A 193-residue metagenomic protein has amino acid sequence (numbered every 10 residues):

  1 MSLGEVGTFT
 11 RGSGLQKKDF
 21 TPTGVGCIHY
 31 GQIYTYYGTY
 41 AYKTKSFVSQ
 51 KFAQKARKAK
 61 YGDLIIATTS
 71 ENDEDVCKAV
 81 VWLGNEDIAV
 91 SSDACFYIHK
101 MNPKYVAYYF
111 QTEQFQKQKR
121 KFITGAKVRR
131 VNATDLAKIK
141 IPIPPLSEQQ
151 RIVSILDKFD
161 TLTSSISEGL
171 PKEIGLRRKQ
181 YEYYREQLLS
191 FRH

Functional and structural regions predicted by a protein language model:
M1-S13, E173, K179, Y184: Non-catalytic DNA-recognition/assembly elements of restriction-modification systems
L3, V25, A59, D63-I65 (+3 more regions): Short, structured motif recognition centered on aromatic/hydrophobic residues
G4-Q16, G31-D63: Sequence-specific dsDNA recognition surfaces
V6, G31, Q111-T112, R130-N132 (+2 more regions): Positively charged
Q16-T23, F122: Short coil/turn segments at secondary-structure boundaries
H29, K55-E113: A short beta-sheet element
D87-D93, T124-P145: A short glycine-rich beta-alpha junction/loop motif
K140-H193: Amphipathic alpha-helical coiled-coil/heptad-repeat segments
